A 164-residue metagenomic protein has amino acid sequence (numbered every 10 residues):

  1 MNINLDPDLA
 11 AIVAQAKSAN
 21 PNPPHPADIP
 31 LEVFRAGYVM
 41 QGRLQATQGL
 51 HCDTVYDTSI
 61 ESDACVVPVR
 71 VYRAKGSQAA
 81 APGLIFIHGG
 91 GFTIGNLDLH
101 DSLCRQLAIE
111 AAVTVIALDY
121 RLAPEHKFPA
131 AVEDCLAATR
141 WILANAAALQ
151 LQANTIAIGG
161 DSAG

Functional and structural regions predicted by a protein language model:
M1-V71: A glycine/proline-hinged amphipathic helix-loop "lid/cap" segment that gates access to hydrophobic ligand pockets
M40, V113, L151: Short glycine/serine/threonine/alanine-rich loop segments
C65-V67, A74-L84: Proline/glycine-enriched tight loop/beta-turn segments at coil->beta junctions that connect or precede beta-strands
V69, I85, L107, L118 (+1 more regions): Short strand-loop-helix active-site module centered on a catalytic nucleophile
A81, H88-T93: Active-site glycine-rich loops that stabilize anionic/oxyanionic intermediates across multiple enzyme folds
N96-D98, H126-F128: Conserved catalytic-core motifs of eukaryotic protein kinase domains, centered on the activation segment
D98-L118: Short amphipathic alpha-helix adjacent to the substrate-entry channel of hydrolases
D119-A123: Short beta-to-alpha linker loops that shape the active-site pocket of alpha/beta-hydrolase fold enzymes
